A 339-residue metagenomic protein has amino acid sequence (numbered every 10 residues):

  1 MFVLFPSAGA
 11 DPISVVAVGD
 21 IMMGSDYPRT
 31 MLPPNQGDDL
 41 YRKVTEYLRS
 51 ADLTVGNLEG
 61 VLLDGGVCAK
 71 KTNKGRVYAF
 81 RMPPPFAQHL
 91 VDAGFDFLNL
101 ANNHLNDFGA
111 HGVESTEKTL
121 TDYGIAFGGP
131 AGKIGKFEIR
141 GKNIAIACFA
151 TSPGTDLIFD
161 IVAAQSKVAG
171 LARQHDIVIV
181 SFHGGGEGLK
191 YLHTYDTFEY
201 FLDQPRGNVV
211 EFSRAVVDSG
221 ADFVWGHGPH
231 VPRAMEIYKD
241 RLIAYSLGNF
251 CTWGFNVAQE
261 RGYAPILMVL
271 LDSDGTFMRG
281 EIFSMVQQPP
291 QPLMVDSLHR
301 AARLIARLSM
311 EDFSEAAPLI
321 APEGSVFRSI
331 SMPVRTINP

Functional and structural regions predicted by a protein language model:
M1-V3: Sec-dependent signal peptide recognition, specifically the positively charged N-region followed immediately by
F5, G9-P339: Acidic, metal/ion-coordinating pockets
